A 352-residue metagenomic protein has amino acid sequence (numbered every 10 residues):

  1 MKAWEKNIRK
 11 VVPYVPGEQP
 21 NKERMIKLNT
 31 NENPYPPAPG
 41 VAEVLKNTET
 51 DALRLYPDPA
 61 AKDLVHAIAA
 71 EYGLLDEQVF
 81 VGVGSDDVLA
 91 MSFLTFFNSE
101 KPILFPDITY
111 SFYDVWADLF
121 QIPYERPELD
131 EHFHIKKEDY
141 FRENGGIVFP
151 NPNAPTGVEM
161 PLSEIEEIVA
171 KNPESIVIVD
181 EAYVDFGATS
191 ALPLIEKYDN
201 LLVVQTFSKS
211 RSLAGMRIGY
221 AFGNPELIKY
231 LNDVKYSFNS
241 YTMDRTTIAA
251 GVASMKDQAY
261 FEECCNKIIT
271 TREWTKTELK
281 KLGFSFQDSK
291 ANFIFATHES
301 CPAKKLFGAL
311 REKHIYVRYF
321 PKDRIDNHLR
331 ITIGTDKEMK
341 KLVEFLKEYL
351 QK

Functional and structural regions predicted by a protein language model:
M1-L55, E143: N-terminal "arm"/small-domain region of PLP-dependent enzymes with the aminotransferase-like
K62-P102, S300: Phosphate-binding glycine-rich loop
T95-W116: Conserved PLP-anchoring active-site segment centered on the Schiff-base-forming lysine
E125, D130-D185: Active-site phosphate-binding strand-loop segment of PLP-dependent enzymes
S163, A309-K313, R318, K322-K352: PLP-dependent enzyme catalytic core of the Aspartate aminotransferase-like
N200-K280, F284-Q287: PLP-dependent aminotransferase class I/II
I269, K281-K313, L329: Conserved PLP-binding catalytic core of the aspartate aminotransferase-like
